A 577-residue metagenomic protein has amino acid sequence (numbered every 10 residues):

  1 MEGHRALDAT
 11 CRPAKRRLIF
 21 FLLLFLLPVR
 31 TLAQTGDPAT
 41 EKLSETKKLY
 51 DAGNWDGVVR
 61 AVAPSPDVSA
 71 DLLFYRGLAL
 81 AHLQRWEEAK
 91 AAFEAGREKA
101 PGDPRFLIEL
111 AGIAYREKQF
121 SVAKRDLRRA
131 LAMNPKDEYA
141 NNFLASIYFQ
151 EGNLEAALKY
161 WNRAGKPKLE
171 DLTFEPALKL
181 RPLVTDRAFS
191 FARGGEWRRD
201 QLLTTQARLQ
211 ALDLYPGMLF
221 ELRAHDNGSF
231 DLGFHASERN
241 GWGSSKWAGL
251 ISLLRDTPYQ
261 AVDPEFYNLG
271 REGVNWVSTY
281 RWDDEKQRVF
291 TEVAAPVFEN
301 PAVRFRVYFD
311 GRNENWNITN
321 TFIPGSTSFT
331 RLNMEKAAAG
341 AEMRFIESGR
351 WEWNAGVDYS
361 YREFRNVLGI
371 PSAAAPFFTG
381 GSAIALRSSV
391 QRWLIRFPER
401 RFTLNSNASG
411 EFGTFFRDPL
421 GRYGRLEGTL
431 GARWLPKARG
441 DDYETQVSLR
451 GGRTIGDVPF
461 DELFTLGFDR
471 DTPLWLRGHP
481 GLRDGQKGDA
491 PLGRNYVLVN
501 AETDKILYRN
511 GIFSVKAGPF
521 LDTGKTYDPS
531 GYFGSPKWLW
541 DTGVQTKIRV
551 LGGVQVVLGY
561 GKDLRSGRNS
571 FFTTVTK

Functional and structural regions predicted by a protein language model:
P38-P64, D71, Y75-L78, H82-Q84: Alpha-helical segment of the N-proximal tetratricopeptide repeat
A39, A70-D71, P104-R105, E138-Y139: Helix-start (N-cap) detector for alpha-helical repeat units in TPR-like alpha-solenoids, especially tetratricopeptide
H82, R97, G112-E117, S121-S252 (+6 more regions): Periplasmic polypeptide-binding modules associated with outer-membrane biogenesis and secretion
T205, A211-N405, F468-D484, D489-R494 (+2 more regions): Gram-negative/organellar outer-membrane beta-barrel architecture
A383-V515, P519, Y527, F571-T576: C-terminal outer-membrane beta-barrel translocator/porin domains of Gram-negative envelope proteins and their
